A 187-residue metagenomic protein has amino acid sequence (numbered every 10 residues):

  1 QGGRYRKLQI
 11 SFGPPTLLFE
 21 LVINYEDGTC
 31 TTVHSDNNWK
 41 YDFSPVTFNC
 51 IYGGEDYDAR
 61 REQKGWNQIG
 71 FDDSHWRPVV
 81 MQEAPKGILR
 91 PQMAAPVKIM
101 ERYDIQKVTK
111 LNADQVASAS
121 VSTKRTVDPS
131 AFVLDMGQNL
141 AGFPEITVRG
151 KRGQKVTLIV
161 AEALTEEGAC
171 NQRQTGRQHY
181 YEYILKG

Functional and structural regions predicted by a protein language model:
Q1-G187: Extracellular/oxidizing-compartment recognition motifs
